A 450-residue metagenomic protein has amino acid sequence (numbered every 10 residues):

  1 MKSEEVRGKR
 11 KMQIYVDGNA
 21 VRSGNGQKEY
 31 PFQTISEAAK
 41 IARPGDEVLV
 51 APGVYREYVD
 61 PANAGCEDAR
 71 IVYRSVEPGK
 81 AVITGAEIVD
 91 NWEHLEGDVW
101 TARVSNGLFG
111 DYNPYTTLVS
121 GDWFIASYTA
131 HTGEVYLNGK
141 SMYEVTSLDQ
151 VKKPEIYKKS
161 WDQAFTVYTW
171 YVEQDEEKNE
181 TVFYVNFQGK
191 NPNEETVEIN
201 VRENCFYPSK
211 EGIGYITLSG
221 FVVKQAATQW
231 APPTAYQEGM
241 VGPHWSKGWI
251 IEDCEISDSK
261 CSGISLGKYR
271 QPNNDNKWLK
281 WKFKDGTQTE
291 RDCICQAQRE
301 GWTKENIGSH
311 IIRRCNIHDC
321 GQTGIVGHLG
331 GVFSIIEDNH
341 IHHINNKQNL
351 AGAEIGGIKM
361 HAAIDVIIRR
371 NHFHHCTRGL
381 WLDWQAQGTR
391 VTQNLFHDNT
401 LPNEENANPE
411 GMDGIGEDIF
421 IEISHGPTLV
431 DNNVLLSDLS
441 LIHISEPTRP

Functional and structural regions predicted by a protein language model:
K11-W245, I250, E255-S257, S265 (+1 more regions): Extracellular polysaccharide-degrading/modifying enzymes targeting complex plant/algal/animal polysaccharides
V50, V72-S75, I216-L218, W249-E252 (+8 more regions): All-beta strand scaffolds that present successive hydrophobic residues in beta-strands
Y58-D60, E203-C205, A227-P233, E238-G239 (+6 more regions): Short glycine/acidic-rich loop motifs that flank beta-strands on beta-rich extracellular proteins
N63, I213, S246, I307-G308 (+4 more regions): Small-residue (G/S/T/A) turn/hinge positions that recur once per unit in extracellular repeat modules
K260-S262, L266-T323, H328-G357, H361-I364: Hydrophobic, small-residue-rich alpha-helical packing segments that form membrane-like cores
H443-P450: Residue-level detector of conserved catalytic or cofactor/ligand-binding positions in enzyme active sites
